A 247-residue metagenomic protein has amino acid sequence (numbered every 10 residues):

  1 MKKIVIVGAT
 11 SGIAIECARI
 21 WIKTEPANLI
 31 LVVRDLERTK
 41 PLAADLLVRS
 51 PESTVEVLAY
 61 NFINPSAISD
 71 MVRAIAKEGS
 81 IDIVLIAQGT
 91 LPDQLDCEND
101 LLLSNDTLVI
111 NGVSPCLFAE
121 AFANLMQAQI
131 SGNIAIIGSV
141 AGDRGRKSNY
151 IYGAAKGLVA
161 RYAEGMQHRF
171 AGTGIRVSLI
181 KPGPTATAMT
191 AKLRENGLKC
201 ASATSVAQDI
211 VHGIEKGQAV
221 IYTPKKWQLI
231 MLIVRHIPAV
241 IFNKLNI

Functional and structural regions predicted by a protein language model:
T10-G12: Conserved glycine-rich cofactor-binding loop
E25-L42: Conserved glycine-rich Rossmann-like NAD(P)H-binding loop of the short-chain dehydrogenase/reductase
V48-S66: Rossmann-fold cofactor-recognition segment
S69, I83, G89-N105, S148: Conserved mid-core segment of classical short-chain dehydrogenase/reductases
A119, A155: Active-site helix of classical SDR
S139: Residue(s) in the substrate-gating loop at a strand-loop-helix junction that position the organic substrate next
L179, E195-L232: C-terminal helical subdomain
